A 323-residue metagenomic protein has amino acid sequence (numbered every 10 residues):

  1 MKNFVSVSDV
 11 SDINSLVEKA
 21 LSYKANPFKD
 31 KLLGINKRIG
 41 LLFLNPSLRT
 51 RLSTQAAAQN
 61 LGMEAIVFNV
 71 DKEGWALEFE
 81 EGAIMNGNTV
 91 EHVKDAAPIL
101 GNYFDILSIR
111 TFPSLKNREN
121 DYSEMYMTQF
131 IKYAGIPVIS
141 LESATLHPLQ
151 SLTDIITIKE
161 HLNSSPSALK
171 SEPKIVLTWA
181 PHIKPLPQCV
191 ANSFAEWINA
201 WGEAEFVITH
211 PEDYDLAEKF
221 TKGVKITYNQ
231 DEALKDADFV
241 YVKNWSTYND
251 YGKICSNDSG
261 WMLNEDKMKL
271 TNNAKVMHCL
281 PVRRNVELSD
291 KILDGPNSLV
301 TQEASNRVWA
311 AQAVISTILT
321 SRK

Functional and structural regions predicted by a protein language model:
M1-L52, A56: Positively charged, low-complexity intrinsically disordered leader regions
L32-G40, P46-K159, R283-R284: Phosphate/diphosphate ligand-binding glycine-rich loop within oxidoreductases
L33-I39, S171-K174, N273: Phosphate-coordination loops involved in phosphoryl transfer and adenosine-cofactor binding
L44-I66, K159-V242: Glycine-rich phosphate/diphosphate-binding loop of Rossmann-like nucleotide-binding domains
A134-I136, G202-A204, K269-K275: A short helix->loop->beta-strand "cap" motif at the edges of active sites that frequently abuts
F220-S298: Rossmann-like adenosine-cofactor binding region
D294-K323: C-terminal helix-to-coil terminal segments
